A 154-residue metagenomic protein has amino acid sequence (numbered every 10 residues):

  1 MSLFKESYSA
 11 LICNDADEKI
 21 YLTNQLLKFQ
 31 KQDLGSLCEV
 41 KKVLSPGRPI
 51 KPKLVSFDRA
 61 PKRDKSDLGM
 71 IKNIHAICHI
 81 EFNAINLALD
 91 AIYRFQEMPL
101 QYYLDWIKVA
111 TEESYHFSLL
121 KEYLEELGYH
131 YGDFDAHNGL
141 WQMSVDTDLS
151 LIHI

Functional and structural regions predicted by a protein language model:
M1-H79, R94, M98, S150: Terminal targeting/low-complexity segments that flank the catalytic cores of oxidoreductases
C78, A84-Q142: Long, hydrophobic, well-ordered secondary-structure blocks that form the structural core and pocket-lining surfaces
V145-T147: Intrinsically disordered, low-complexity, charge-dense segments enriched in Lys/Arg and Glu/Asp interspersed
I152-I154: Conserved small/polar residues in nucleotide/adenosyl-binding loops
